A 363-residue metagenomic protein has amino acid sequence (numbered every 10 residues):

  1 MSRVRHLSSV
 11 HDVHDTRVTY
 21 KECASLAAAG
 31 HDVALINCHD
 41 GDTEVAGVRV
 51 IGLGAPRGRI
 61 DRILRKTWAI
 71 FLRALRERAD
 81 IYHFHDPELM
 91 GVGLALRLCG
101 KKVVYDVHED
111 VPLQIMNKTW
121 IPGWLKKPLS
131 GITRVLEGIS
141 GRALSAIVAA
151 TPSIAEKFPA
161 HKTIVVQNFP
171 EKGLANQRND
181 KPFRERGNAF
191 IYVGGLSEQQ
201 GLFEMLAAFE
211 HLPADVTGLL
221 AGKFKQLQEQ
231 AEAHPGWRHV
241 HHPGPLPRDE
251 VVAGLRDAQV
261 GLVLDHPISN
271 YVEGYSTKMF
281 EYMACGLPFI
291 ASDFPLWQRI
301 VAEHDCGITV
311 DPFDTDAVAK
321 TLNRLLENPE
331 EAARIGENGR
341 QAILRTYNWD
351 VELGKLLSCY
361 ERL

Functional and structural regions predicted by a protein language model:
R5, V148, P182-P213, L219: Conserved donor-binding/catalytic core segment of Leloir-type glycosyltransferases
H14-R17, Q200, R248-G254, Q259-M283 (+1 more regions): Nucleotide-sugar-dependent
A24, T67-R76, G91, A95-C99 (+3 more regions): Membrane-proximal helix-turn-helix segments that form the acceptor-binding/catalytic region of lipid-linked
D40-G41, V193, T217-Q230, G244: Glycosyltransferase donor-sugar binding loop
I51, S130-Q177: Donor nucleotide-sugar binding/catalytic pocket of nucleotide-sugar-dependent glycosyltransferases
Q228-L255, V260: Nucleotide-activated donor-binding/catalytic signature segment of Leloir-type glycosyltransferases, i.e., the conserved
E303-H304, I308-T315, R324-E330: Conserved acidic donor-binding segment of nucleotide-sugar-dependent glycosyltransferases
A317, R324, E331-T346, S358: A short, well-ordered alpha-helix in the C-terminal region of glycosyltransferases
